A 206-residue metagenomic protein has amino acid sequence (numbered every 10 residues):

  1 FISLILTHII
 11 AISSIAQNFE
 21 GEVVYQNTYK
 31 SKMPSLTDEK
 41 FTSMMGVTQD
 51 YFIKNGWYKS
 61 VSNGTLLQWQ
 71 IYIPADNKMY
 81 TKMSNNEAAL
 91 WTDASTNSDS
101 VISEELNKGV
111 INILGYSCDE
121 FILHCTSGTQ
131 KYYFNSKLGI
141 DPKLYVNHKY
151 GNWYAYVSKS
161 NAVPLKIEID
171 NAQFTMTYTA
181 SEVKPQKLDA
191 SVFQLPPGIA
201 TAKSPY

Functional and structural regions predicted by a protein language model:
F1-F19: Bacterial Sec-dependent N-terminal signal peptides
N18-Y206: Extended soluble regions of mature proteins
